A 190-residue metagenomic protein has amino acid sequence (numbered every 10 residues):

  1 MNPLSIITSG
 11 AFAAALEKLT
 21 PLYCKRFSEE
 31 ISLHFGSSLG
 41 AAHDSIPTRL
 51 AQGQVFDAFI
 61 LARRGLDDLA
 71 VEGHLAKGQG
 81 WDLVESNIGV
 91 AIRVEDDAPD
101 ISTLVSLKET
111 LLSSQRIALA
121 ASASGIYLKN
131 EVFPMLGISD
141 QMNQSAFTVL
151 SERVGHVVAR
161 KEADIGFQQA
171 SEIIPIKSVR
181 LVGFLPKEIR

Functional and structural regions predicted by a protein language model:
M1-F27, S32, L39, D44 (+6 more regions): Exported/periplasmic ABC-transporter solute-binding proteins
I46-A51: Charged, often glycine-rich, active-site loop that binds/positions anionic groups
I60: Phosphate-/polyanion-interacting regions in eukaryotic proteins
